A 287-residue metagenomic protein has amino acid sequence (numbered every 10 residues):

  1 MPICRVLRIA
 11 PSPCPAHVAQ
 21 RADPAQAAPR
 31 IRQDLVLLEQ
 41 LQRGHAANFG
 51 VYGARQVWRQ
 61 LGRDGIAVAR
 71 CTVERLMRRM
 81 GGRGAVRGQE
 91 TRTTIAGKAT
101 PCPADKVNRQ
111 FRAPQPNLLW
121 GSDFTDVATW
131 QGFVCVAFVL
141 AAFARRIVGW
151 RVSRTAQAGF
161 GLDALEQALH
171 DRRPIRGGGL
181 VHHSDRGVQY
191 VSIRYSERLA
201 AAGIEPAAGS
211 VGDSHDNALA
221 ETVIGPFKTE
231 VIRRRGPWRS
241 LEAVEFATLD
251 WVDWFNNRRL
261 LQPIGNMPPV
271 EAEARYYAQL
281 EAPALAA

Functional and structural regions predicted by a protein language model:
M1-A287: Charged DNA-binding/catalytic regions of mobile-element recombinases
